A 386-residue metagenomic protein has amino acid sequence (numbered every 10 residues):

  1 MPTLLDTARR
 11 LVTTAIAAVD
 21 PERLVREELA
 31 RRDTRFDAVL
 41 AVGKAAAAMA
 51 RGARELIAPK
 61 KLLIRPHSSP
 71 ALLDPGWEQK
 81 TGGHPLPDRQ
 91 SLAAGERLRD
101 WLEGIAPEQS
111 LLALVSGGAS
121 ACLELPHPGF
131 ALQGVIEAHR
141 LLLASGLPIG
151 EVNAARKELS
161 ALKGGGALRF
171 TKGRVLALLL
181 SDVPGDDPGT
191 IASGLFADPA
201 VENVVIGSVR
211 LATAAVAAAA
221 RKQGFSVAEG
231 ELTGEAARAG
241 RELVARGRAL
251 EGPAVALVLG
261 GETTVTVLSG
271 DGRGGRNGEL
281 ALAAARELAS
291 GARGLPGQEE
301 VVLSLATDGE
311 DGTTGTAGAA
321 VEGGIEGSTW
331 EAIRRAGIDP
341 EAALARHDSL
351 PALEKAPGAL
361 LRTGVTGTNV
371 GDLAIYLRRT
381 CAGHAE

Functional and structural regions predicted by a protein language model:
M1-L40, A48-M49: An N-terminal, well-structured beta->alpha segment
L40-A41, L63-R65, L112-G117, A177-V183 (+3 more regions): Short beta-strand segments
G52-K60, E103, P126-E137, T171-K172 (+4 more regions): A glycine- and small-aliphatic-rich helix-loop capping segment at beta-alpha/alpha-beta transitions that lines
P66-P107: Glycine-rich oxoanion-binding loops at beta->alpha junctions
P128-A200: Internal gly/pro-rich beta-alpha loop/helix module that stabilizes soluble enzyme cofactors or their anionic handles
F130-P148, P199-E202, S269-V302: Gly/Ser/Thr-rich active-site loops/lids in small-molecule metabolic enzymes that frequently grip phosphoryl groups
F170-L176, G185-E251: Accessory alpha-helical/coil subdomains and C-terminal extensions that flank or cap enzyme catalytic cores
A283-E386: Internal helix-turn-beta structural module
